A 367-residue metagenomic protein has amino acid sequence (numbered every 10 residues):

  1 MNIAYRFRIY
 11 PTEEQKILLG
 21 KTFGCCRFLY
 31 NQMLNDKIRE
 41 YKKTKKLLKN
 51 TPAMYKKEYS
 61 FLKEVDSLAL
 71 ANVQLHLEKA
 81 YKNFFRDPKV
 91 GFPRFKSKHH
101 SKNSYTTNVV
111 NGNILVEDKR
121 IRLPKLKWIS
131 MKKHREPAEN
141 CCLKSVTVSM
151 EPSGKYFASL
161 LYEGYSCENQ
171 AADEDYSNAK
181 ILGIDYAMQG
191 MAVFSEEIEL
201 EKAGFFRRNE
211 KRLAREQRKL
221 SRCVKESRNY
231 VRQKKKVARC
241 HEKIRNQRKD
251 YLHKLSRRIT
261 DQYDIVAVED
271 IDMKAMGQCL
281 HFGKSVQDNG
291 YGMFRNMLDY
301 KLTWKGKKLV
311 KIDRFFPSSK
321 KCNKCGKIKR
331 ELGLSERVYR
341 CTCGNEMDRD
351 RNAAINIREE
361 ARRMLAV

Functional and structural regions predicted by a protein language model:
M1-V367: Nucleic-acid substrate recognition interfaces
